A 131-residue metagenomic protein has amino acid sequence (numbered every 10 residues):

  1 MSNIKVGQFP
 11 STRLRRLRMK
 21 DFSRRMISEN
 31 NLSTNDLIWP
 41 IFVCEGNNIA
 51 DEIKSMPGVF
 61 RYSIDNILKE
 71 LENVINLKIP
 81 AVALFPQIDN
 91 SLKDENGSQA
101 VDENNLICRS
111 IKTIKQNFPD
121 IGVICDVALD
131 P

Functional and structural regions predicted by a protein language model:
M1-S28: N-terminal amphipathic/basic leader segments beginning at the initiator methionine
S2-Q8, G46-I49, I88-N90: Generic detector of short, locally flexible boundary/turn motifs and exposed helical patches
L32-V59, I124-P131: N-terminal small/glycine-rich loop or linker at the start of catalytic domains across soluble metabolic enzymes
T34-L37, L77-A81, F118-I121: Short, well-ordered coil/turn segments that N-cap beta-strands
A50-I64, K78-N105: Glycine-rich, proline-tolerant flexible connector loops at the mouths of alpha/beta enzymes
E72-I75: Non-catalytic positions within long, well-ordered alpha-helices that form the structural scaffold/packing of enzyme
K93-C125: Alpha-helix-loop-beta-strand connector modules within alpha/beta enzyme cores
